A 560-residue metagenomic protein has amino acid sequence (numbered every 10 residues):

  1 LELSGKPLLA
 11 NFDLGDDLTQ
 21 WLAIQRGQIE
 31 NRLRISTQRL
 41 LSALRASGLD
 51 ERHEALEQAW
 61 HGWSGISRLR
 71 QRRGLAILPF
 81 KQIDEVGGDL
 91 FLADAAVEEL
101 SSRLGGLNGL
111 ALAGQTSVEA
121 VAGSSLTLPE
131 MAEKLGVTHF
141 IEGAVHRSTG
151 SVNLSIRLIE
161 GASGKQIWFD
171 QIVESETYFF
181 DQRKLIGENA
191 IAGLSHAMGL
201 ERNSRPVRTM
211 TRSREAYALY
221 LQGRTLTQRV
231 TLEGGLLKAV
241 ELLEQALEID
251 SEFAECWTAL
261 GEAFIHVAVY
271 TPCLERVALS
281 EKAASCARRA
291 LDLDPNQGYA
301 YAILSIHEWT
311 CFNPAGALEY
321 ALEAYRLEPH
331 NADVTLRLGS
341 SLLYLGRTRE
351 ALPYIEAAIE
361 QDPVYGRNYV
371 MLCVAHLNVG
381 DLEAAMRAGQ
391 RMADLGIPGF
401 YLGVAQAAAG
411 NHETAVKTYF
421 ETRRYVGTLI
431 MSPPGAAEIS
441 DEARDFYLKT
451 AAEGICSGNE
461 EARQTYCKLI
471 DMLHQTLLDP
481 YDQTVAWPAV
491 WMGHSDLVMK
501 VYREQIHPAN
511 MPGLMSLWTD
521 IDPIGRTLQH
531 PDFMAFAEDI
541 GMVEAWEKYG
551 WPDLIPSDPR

Functional and structural regions predicted by a protein language model:
L1-N11, I66, L75, V86 (+1 more regions): Catalytic-center loop of serine/cysteine hydrolases
L1-Q20, Q38, R45, A59-R68 (+5 more regions): Short acidic-capped amphipathic helix/loop micro-motif used as an active-site/signal-coupling element
R34, A216, A254-E255, G298-Y299 (+4 more regions): Helix-start (N-cap) detector for alpha-helical repeat units in TPR-like alpha-solenoids, especially tetratricopeptide
L41, G48, R224-E233, G261 (+5 more regions): Short coil/turn linking the two alpha-helices of tandem helical-hairpin repeats
G62, L247-E248, R289-D292, E323-R326 (+4 more regions): Conserved structural position within tetratricopeptide repeats
G235-E241, Y270-R289, T310-E323, Y344-A357 (+2 more regions): Structural signature of tandem alpha-helical TPR/SEL1-like repeats, specifically the intra-repeat loop/turn
L352-I355, I359-R560: Alpha-helical protein-protein interaction modules
